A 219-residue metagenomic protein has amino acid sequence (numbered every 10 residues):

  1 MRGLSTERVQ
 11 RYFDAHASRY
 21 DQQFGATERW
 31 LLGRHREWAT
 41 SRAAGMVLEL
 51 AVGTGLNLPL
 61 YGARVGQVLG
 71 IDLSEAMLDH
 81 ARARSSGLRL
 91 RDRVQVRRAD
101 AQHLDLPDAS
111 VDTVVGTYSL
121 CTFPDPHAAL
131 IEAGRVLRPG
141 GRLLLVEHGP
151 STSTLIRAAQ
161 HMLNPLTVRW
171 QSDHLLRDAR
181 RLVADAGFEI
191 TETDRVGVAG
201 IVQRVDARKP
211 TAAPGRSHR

Functional and structural regions predicted by a protein language model:
M1-A44, L56-L60, H80, Q160-M162 (+2 more regions): Conserved class I S-adenosyl-L-methionine
E7, Q23-A26, L144-V202: C-terminal alpha-helical "lid/dimerization" subdomain adjacent to the S-adenosyl-L-methionine
L48-H103: Class I SAM-dependent methyltransferase SAM/SAH-binding core
L90-R91, P107, E189: Conserved H-loop
Q102-V114: A short acidic, Gly/Pro-enriched loop at the edge of an enzyme's catalytic core that lines a small-molecule cofactor
D112-D125: A short SAM/SAH-binding and catalytic strip from SAM-dependent methyltransferases
H127-P139: A short glycine-rich, Lys/Arg-flanked "PGG" loop and its adjoining helix->strand segment in the class I
R204-R219: C-terminal lobe and adjacent flexible extensions of AdoMet/dcAdoMet transferase-like proteins
